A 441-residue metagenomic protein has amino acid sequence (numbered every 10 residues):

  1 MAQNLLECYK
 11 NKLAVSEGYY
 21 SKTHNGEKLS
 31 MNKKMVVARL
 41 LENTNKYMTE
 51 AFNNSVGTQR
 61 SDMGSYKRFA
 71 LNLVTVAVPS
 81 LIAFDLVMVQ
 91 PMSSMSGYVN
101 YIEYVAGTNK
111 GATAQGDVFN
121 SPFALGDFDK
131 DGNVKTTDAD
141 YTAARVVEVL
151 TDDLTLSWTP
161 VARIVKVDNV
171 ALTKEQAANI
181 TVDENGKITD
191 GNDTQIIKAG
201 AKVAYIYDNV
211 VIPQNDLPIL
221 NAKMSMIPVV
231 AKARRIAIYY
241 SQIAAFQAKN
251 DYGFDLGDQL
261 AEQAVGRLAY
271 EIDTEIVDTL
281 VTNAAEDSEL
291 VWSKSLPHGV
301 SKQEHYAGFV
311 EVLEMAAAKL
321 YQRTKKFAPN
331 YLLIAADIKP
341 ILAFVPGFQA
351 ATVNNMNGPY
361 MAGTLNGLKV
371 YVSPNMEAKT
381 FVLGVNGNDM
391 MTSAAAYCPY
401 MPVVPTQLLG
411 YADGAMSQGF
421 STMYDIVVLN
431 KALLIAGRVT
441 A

Functional and structural regions predicted by a protein language model:
M1-L150, T155-S157: Extended assembly-interface regions of large multimeric machines
Y9-K10, G57, I188, P213-N215 (+6 more regions): Glycine- and aromatic-enriched membrane alpha-helices
M63-K67, M95-Y101, R235-A237, A328-L332 (+3 more regions): Beta-sheet entry/capping signal
V74-L81, S94-V134, D138, T142 (+2 more regions): Acidic/polar, low-complexity extended loops/arms that serve as protein-protein interfaces in large oligomeric shells
D85, A124, D208-V210, N221-V265 (+1 more regions): Sequence/fold signature of self-assembling virion shell proteins
P91, G257, I272-K294: Short, glycine/acidic-rich hinge or "gate" loops at secondary-structure transitions that mediate conformational
M95, V165, P213, A231 (+12 more regions): Active-site-proximal structural scaffolding
E289-M356: Extended, solvent-exposed, turn-rich assembly/linker loops in the middle of proteins
